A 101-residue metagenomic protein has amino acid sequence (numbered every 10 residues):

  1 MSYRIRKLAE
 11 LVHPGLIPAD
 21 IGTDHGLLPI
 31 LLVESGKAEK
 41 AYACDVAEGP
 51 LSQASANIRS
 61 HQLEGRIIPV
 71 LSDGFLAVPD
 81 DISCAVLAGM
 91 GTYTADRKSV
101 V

Functional and structural regions predicted by a protein language model:
M1-G15: Conserved alpha-helix/loop element of class I SAM-dependent methyltransferases that forms part of the SAM/SAH-binding
G15-D24: Conserved class I S-adenosyl-L-methionine
G26, I30: Glycine-rich SAM-binding Motif I of class I
K40-D45: Conserved SAM-binding motif I beta-strand of class I
A47-G49: Conserved SAM/SAH-binding beta-strand->alpha-helix loop
S52-P79: S-adenosyl-L-methionine
I82-G89: Short SAM/SAH-binding signature in class I
V100-V101: Conserved small/polar residues in nucleotide/adenosyl-binding loops
